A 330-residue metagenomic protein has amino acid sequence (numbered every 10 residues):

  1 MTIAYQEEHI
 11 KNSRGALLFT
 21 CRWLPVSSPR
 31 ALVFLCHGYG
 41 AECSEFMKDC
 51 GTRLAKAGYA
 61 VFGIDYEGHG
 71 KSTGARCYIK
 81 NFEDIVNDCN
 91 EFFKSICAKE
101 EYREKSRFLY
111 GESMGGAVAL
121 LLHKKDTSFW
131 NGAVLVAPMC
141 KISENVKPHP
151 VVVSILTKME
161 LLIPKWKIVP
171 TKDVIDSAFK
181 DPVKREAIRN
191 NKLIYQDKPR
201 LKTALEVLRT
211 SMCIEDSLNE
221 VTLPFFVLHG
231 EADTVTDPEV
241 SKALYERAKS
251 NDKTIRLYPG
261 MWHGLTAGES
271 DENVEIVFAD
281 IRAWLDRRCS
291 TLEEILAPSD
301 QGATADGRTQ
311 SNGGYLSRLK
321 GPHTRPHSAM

Functional and structural regions predicted by a protein language model:
M1-S28: N-terminal cap/lid segment of alpha/beta-hydrolase-fold proteins
R30-G38: Short beta-strand element of the alpha/beta-hydrolase
Y39-G51: The serine-hydrolase catalytic nucleophile loop
E42-E45, G70-S106, D271-I276: Catalytic nucleophile-loop/oxyanion-hole region of alpha/beta-hydrolase and closely related hydrolase-like folds
G51-G74: Conserved alpha/beta-hydrolase
E112-P199, T203: Alpha/beta-hydrolase-fold enzymes
V221, V227-H229, D233: Short beta-strand/loop motif that positions the catalytic acidic residue of the alpha/beta-hydrolase fold
P259-M330: Catalytic active-site module of serine/aspartate enzymes centered on a nucleophile-bearing elbow/loop
